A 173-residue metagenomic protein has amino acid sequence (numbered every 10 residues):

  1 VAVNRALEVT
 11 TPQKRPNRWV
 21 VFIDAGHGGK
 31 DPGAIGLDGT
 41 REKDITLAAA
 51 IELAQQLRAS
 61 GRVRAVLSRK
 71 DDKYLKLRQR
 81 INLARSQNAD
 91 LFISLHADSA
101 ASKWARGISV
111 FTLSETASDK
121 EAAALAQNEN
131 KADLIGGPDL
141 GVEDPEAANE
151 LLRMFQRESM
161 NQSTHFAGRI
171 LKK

Functional and structural regions predicted by a protein language model:
A2-P145, Q156-R169: Catalytic-core regions of hydrolytic enzymes
E150-Q156: Flexible glycine/proline-enriched surface loops and loop-helix/loop-strand junctions
L171-K173: Active-site oxyanion/phosphate-handling segment shared across diverse enzymes
